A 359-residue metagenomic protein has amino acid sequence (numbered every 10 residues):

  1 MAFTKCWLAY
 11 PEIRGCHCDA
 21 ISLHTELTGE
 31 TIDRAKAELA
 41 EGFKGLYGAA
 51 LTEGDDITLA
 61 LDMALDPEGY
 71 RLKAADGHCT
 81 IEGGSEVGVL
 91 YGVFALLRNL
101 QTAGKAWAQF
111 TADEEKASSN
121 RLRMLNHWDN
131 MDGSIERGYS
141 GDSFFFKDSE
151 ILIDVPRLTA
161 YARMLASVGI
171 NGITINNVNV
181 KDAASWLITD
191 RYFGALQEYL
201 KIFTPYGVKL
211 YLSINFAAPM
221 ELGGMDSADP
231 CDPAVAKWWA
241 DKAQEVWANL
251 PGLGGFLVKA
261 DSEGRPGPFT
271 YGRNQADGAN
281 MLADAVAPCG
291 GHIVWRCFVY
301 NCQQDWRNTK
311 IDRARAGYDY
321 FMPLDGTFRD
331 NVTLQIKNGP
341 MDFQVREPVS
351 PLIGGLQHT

Functional and structural regions predicted by a protein language model:
A2, C6-P11, T28, I32-E38 (+4 more regions): Feature activates predominantly on carbohydrate-active enzymes
T4, P11-L23: Long, low-complexity intrinsically disordered regulatory regions in eukaryotic proteins
H24-G29, L59-M63, E82-G84, D129 (+2 more regions): Structural motif
L46-D62: Short acidic low-complexity segments
L61, M131, N177-N179, S262 (+1 more regions): A mature extracytoplasmic/lumenal domain signature
L61-G69, N308-R315: Charged, often glycine-rich, active-site loop that binds/positions anionic groups
I151, S227-T359: Catalytic-core regions of glycoside hydrolase
